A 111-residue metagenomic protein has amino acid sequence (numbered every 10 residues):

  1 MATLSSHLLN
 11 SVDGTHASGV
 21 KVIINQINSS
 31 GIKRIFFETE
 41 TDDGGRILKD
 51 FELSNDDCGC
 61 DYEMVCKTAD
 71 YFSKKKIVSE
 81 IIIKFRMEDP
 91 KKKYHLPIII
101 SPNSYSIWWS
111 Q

Functional and structural regions predicted by a protein language model:
A2-E88, K93-P97: Beta-strand-dominated extracellular/periplasmic modules and repeats in secreted or surface-exposed proteins
Y94-Q111: Compositionally biased low-complexity segments at domain edges in trafficked proteins and select soluble regulators
